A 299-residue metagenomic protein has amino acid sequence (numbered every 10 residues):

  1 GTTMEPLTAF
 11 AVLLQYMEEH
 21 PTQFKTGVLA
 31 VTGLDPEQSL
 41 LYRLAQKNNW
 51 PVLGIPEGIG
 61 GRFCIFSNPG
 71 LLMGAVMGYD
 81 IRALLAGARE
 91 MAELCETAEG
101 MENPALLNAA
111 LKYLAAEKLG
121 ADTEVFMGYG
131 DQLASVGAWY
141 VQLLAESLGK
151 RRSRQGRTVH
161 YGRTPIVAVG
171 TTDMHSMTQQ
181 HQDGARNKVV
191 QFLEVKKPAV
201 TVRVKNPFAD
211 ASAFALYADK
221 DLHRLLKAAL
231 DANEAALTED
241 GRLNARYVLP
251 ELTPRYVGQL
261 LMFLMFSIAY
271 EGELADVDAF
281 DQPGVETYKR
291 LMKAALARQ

Functional and structural regions predicted by a protein language model:
G1-A98, R290, A294: Glycine-rich phosphate-binding loops that contact phosphosugars or nucleotide phosphates
G1-M4, P36-L40, R62, Q132-V136 (+4 more regions): Flexible loop/turn segments at secondary-structure boundaries
Y16-K25, N48, Y79, K150-Q155 (+3 more regions): Secondary-structure transition/capping motifs at alpha-helix termini and the adjoining loop/turn into the next element
L29-V31, P51-L53, V125-M127, V167 (+2 more regions): Hydrophobic/aromatic beta-strand patches that form the interior of the parallel beta-sheet core in alpha/beta enzyme
P51-G58, G162, F214-A218, D276-V277: Short beta-alpha connecting loops at secondary-structure transitions that line or flank enzyme active sites
F63-G70, T172, A279-T287: Conserved phosphate/anionic-ligand binding catalytic regions in large, soluble enzymes, centered on
Y79-L85, E93-L230: Acidic catalytic cores of enzymes that act on phosphate-bearing nucleotides/polynucleotides
L274-Q299: C-terminal amphipathic alpha-helical interaction region
